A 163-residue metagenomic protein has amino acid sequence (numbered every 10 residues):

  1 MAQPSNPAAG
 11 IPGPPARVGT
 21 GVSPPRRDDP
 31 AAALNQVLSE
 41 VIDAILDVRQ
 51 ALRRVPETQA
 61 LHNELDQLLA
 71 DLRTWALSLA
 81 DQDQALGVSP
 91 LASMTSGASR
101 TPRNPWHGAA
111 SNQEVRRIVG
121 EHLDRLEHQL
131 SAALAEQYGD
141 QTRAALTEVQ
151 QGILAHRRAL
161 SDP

Functional and structural regions predicted by a protein language model:
M1-D28, A32, N63, P102 (+2 more regions): Terminal, compositionally biased segments
Q3-G19, S78-E114: Carboxylate-rich helix-loop segments that flank metal/cofactor sites and access channels in metalloenzymes
P30-R53, S99-G152, H156-R157: Acidic/histidine-rich alpha-helical segments that form the ligand environment of transition-metal centers
D43, E57-A60, T74, Y138: Alpha-helical structural elements of signaling/regulatory helical domains
Q59-T95, P163: Conserved alpha-helical segments that form or flank metal/cofactor-binding pockets of metalloenzymes
